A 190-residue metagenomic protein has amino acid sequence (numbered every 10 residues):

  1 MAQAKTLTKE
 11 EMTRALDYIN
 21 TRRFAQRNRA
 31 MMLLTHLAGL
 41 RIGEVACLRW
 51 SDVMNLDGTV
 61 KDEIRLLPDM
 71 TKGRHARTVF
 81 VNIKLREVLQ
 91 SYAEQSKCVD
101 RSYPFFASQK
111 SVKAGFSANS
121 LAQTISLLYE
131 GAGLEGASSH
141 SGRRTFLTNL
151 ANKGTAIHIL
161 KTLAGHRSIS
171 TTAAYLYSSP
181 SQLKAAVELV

Functional and structural regions predicted by a protein language model:
A2, M70-Q90, Y103-S126: C-terminal catalytic core of Y-nucleophile DNA break-rejoin enzymes
K9-A38, I42: Basic, Lys/Arg- and aromatic-enriched nucleic-acid-binding interface segment
N28, E135-K153: Short basic/aromatic active-site micro-motif
M31, I42, R144, I157 (+1 more regions): Helix-turn-helix DNA-binding elements, focusing on the entry/boundary residues of the two helices that contact DNA
L34-T35, N149-L150, T162: Short alpha-helical segment immediately N-terminal to, or the first helix within, an HTH/HTH-like DNA-binding domain
E44-A46, A137, L147, T155-H166: Active-site-proximal segment of tyrosine recombinases
C47-A76, F80, L85: Conserved tyrosine-mediated DNA breakage-rejoining catalytic core shared by Y-recombinases
M70, A164-L189: Catalytic-site neighborhood detector that most strongly recognizes the C-terminal catalytic loop/helix of tyrosine
